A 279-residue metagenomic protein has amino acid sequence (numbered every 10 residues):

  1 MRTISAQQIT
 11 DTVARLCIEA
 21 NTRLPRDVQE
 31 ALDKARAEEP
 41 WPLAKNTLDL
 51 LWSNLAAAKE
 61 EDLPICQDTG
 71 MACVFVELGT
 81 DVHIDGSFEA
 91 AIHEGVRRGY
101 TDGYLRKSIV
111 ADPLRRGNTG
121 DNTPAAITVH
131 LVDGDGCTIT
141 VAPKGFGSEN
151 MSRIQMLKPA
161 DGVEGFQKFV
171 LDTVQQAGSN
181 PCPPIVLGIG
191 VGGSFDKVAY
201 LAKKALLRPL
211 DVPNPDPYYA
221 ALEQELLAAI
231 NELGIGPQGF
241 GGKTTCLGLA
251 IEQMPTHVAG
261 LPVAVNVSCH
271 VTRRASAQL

Functional and structural regions predicted by a protein language model:
M1-I189, S194-L279: Non-transmembrane, aqueous-exposed alpha-helical and coiled segments at domain scale
